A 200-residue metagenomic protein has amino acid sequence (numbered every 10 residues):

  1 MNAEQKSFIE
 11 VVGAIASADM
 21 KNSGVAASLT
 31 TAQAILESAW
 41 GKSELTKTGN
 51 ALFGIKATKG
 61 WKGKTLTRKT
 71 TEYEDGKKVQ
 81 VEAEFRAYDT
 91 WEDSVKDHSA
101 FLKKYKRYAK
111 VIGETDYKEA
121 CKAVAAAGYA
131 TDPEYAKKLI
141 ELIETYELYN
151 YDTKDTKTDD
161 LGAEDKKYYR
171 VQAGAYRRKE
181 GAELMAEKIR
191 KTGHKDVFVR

Functional and structural regions predicted by a protein language model:
M1-D159: Catalytic cores of secreted/periplasmic lytic hydrolases that degrade extracellular macromolecules
T156-R200: Solvent-exposed beta-strand motifs enriched in subsets of small alpha/beta binding domains, especially certain
